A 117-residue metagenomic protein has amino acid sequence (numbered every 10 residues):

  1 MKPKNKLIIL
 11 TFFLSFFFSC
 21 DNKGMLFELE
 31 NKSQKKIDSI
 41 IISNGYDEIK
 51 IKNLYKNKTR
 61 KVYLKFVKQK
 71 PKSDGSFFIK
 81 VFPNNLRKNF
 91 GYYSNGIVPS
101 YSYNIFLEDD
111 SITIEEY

Functional and structural regions predicted by a protein language model:
M1-C20: Sec-dependent bacterial lipoprotein signal peptides
D21-L26: Bacterial lipoprotein signal-peptidase II cleavage site
F27-S33: Asparagine-centered strand-capping/turn motif at beta-strand->loop junctions
E28, N53, Y63, G91-Y93 (+1 more regions): Generic structural detector for well-ordered beta-strands
S39-G75: Post-signal-peptide N-terminal segment of Sec-exported extracytoplasmic proteins
G75-V81: Short, aromatic- and glycine-rich surface loops/edge beta-strands on solvent-exposed regions
V81-N89: A short, solvent-exposed loop/turn motif at the edges and junctions of modular extracellular/periplasmic domains
K88-Y117: Extracellular beta-sheet/turn segments enriched in Thr/Pro/Gly and aliphatic residues
